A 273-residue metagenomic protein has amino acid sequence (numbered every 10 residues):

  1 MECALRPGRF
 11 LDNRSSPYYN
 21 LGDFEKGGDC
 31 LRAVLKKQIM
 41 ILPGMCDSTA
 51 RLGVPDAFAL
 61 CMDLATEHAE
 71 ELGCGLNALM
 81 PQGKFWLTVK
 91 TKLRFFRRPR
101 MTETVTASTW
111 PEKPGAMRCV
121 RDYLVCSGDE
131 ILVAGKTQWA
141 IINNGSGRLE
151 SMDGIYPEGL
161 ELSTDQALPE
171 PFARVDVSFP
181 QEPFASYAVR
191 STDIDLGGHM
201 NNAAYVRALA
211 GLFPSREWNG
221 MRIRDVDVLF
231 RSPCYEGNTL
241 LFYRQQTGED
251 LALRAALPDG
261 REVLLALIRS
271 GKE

Functional and structural regions predicted by a protein language model:
G8, G22, G27-G28: Residue-identity detector for glycine
R9-N13, Y18-N20: Short, positively charged and aromatic/hydrophobic N-terminal segments
L31-T88, K136, N143-D225: Hot-dog-fold acyl-thioester-processing enzymes
R32-K37, K92-F96, R100-V175, F230 (+2 more regions): HotDog/MaoC-like acyl-thioester-processing domains
E103-T104, Q181-P183, N238-T239: Short coil-to-beta-strand transition motifs
R216, G220-F242: A conserved acidic, glycine/proline-rich C-terminal tail/linker
